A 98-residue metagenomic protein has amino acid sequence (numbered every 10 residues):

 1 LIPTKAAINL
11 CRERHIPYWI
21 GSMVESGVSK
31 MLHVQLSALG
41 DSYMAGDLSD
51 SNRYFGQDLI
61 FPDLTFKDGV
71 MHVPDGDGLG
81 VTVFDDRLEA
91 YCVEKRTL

Functional and structural regions predicted by a protein language model:
L1-V70, P74: Shared catalytic-loop signature of beta/alpha-barrel
L59-L98: C-terminal extensions of enzymes
